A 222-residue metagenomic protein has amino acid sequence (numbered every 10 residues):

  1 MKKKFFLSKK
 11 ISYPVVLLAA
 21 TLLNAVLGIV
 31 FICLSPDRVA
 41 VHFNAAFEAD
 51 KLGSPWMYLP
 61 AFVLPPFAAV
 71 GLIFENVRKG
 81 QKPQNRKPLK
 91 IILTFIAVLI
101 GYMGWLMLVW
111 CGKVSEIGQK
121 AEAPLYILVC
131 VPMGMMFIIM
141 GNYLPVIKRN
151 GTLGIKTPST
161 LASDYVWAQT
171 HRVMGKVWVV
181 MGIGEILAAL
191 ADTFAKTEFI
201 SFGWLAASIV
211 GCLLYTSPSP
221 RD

Functional and structural regions predicted by a protein language model:
S8-L18: Alpha-helical transmembrane segments and their helix-start/interface "positive-inside/aromatic belt" motifs in integral
I29-L59, L153-A162: Active-site and channel-lining beta-strand-loop segments that bind or position nucleotide-derived/phosphorylated
G53-L64, A123-I139: Alpha-helical transmembrane segments
F67-V77, I139-G154: Membrane-water interface of transmembrane alpha-helices
F74-I117: Ordered, amphipathic secondary-structure segments that act as subunit-interaction surfaces in large macromolecular
I92-A97, H171-V179: Select subsegments of transmembrane alpha-helices in polytopic membrane proteins, especially boundary-proximal
L153-V177: Membrane-helix boundary/juxtamembrane motif in polytopic membrane proteins
Y215-D222: Conserved small/polar residues in nucleotide/adenosyl-binding loops
